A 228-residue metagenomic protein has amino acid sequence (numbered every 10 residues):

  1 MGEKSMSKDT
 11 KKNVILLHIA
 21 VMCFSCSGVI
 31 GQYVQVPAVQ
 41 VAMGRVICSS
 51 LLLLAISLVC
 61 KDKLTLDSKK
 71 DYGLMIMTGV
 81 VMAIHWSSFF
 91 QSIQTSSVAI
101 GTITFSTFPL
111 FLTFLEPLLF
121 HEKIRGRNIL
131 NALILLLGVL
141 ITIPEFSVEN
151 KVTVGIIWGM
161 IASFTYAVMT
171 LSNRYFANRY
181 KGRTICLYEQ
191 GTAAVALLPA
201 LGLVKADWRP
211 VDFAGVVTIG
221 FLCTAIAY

Functional and structural regions predicted by a protein language model:
G2-M43, S49, V80, I84 (+3 more regions): Glycine-/small-residue-enriched transmembrane alpha-helix faces in small-molecule transporters and effluxers
I19, G44, M77, T104-F105 (+2 more regions): Hydrophobic core positions of alpha-helical segments in small-molecule transporters and transporter systems
V34, V41, S92, L118-F120 (+3 more regions): Hydrophobic/aromatic residues within transmembrane alpha-helices of multi-pass small-molecule transporters
V36-I84, P109-L112, T165-S172, C186-V204: Transmembrane alpha-helices of multi-pass small-molecule transport proteins
Q40, V46-L51, F90-H121, A162: Specific alpha-helical transmembrane segments that line the substrate/conduction pathway and gating interfaces
L53, S57, I76, I124-P144 (+3 more regions): Hydrophobic transmembrane alpha-helices of multi-pass small-molecule transport proteins
C60-I100, F105, I141, G220-Y228: Specific transmembrane alpha-helical segments of multi-pass solute transporters/efflux pumps, especially DMT/EamA
S68-K69, T102-F105, L118-I141, V152-I156 (+1 more regions): Loop-to-transmembrane alpha-helix entry segments
